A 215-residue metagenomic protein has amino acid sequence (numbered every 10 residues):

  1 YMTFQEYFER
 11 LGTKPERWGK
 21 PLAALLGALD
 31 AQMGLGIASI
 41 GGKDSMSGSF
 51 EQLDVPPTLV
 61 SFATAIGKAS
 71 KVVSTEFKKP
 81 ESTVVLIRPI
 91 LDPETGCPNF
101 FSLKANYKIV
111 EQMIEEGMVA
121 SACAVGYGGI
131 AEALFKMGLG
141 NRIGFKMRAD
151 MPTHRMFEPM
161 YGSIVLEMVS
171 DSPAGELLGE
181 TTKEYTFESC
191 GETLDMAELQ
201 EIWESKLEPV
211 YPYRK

Functional and structural regions predicted by a protein language model:
Y1-N99: Glycine-rich phosphate/pyrophosphate-binding loop regions near the starts of catalytic domains
R17-L35, I40, D44-L59, Y107 (+1 more regions): Glycine-/charge-enriched secondary-structure boundary and capping motifs
T95-E111: Short, compositionally biased
